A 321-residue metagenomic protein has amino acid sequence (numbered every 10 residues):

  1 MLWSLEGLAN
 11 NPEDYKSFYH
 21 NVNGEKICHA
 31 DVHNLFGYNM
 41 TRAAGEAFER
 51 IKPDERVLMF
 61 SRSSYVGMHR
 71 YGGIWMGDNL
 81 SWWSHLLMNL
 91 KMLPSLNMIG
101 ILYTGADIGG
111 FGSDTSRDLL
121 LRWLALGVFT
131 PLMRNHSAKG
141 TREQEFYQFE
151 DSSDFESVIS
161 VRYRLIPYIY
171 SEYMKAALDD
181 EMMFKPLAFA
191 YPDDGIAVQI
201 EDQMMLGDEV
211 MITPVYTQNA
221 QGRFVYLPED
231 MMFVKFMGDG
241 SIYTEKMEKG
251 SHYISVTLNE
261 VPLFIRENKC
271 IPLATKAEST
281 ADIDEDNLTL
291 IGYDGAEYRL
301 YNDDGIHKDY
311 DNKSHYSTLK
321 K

Functional and structural regions predicted by a protein language model:
M1-V261, I265-R266, N302-I306, Y310-H315: Catalytic-domain carbohydrate-binding cleft regions of carbohydrate-active enzymes
E260-K321: Accessory, solvent-exposed terminal regions and/or long lumenal/extracellular loops of proteins
